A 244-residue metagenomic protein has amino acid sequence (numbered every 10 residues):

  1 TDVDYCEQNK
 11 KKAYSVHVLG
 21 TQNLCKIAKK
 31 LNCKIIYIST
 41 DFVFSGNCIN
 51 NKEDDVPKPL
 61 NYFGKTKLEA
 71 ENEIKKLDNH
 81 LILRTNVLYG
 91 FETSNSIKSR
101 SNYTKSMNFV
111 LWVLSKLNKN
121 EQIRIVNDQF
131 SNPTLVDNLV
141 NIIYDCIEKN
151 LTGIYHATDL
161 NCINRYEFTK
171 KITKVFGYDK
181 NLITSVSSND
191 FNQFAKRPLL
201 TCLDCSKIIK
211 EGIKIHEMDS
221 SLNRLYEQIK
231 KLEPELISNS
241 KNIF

Functional and structural regions predicted by a protein language model:
T1-V16, I27: NAD(P)H-binding glycine-rich loop region in Rossmannoid oxidoreductase-like domains and their noncatalytic homologs
L19-K58: Conserved Rossmann-fold NAD(P)-dependent oxidoreductase catalytic core, especially the SDR/UDP-sugar
T21-L24, E71, I143: Conserved internal alpha-helix within the Rossmann fold of NAD(P)-dependent oxidoreductases
K30-L31, L77, F176: Helix C-cap/helix->beta junction micro-motif
T66: Active-site helix of classical SDR
K75-F130, N138: NAD(P)-dependent short-chain dehydrogenase/reductase
V113, I143-I147, I172, C205 (+1 more regions): Hydrophobic "lid"/C-terminal helical patch of Rossmann-like NAD(P)-dependent dehydrogenase/epimerase domains
V126, I142-I143, K149-F194, L200 (+1 more regions): Mid/C-terminal beta-alpha module of Rossmann-like enzyme folds, strongest in SDR-family dehydrogenases/epimerases
